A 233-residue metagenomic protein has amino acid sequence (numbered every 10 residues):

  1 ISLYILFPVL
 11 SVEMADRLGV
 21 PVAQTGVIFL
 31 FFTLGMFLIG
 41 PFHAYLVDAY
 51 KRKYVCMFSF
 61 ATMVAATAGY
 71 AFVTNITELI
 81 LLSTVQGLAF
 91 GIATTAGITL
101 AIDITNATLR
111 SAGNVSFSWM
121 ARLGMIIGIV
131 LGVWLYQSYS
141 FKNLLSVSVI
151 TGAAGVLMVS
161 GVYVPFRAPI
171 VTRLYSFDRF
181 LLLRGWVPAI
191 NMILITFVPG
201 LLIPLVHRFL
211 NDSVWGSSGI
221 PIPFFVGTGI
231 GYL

Functional and structural regions predicted by a protein language model:
I1-G26, W186-V187, T196-L210, G219: Helix-loop boundary and gating motifs at the non-cytosolic
G19, K51, F72-T77: Helix-breaking motifs and short loop linkers at transmembrane-helix boundaries and internal kinks in secondary membrane
T33-P41, M125-I126, T228-L233: Residue-level signature of mid-helix packing/kink "hotspots" within the transmembrane helices of 12-pass Major
L38-A71: Conserved MFS/SLC helix-loop-helix module at the cytosolic interface between two early adjacent transmembrane helices
A66, T77-V85: Paired small-residue
T84-M120: Cytoplasmic helix-loop-helix junction between adjacent transmembrane helices in 12-TM secondary transporters
I150-P169: C-terminal membrane-cytosol helix-exit motif in multi-pass small-molecule transporters
Y163-I190: Juxtamembrane intracellular "pre-TM" segments in multi-pass secondary transporters
